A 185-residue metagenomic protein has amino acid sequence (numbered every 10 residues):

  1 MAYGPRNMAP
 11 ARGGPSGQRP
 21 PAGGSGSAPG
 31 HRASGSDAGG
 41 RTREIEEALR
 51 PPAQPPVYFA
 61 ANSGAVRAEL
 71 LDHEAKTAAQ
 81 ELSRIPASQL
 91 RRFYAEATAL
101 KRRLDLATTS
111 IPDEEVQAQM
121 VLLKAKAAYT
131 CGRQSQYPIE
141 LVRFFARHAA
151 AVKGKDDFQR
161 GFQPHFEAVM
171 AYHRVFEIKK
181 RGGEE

Functional and structural regions predicted by a protein language model:
M1-E185: Small/polar/charged residue-enriched interaction surfaces, especially the RNA/DNA-contacting tracks of RNP/CRISPR
